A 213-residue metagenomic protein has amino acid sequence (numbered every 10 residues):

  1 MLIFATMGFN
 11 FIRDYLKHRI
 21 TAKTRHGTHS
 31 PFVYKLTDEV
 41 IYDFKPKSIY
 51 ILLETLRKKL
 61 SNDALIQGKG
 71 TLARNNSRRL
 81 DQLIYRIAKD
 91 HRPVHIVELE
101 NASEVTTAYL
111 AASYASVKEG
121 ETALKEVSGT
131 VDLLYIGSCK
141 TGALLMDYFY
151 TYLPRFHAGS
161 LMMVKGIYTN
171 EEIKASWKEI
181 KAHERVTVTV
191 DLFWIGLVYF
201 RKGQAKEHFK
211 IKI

Functional and structural regions predicted by a protein language model:
M1-Y135, C139-L161, I167-I213: A short alpha-helical cap/connector motif
